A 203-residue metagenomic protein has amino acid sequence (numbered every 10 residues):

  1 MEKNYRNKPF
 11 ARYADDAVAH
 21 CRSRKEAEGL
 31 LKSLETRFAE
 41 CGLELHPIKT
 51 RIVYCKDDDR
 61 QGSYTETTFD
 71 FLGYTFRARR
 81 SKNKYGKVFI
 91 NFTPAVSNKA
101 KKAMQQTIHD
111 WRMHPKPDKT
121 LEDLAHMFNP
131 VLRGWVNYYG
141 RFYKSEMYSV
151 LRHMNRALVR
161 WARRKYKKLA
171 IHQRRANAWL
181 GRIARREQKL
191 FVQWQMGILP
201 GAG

Functional and structural regions predicted by a protein language model:
M1-G203: Non-catalytic terminal/accessory segments
